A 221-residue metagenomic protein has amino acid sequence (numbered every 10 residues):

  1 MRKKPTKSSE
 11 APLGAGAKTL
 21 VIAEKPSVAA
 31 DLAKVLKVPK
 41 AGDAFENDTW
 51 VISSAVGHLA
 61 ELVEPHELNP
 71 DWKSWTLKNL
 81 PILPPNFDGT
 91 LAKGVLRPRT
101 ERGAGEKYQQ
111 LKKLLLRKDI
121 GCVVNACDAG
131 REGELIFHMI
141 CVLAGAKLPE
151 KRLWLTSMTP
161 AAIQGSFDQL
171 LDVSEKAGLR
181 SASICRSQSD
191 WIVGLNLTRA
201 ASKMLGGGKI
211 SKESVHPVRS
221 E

Functional and structural regions predicted by a protein language model:
M1-M204: Intrinsically disordered, low-complexity regulatory segments
R199-E221: Charge-patterned, long linear interaction tracts outside catalytic cores
